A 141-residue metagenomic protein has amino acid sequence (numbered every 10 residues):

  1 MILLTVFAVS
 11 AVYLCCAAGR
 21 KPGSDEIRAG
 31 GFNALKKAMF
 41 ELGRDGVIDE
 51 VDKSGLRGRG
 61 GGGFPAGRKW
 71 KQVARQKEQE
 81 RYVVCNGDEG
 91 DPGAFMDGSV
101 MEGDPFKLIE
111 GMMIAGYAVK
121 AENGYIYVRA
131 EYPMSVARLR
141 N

Functional and structural regions predicted by a protein language model:
M1-N141: Feature of Fe-S/electron-transfer and energy-metabolism proteins that preferentially highlights extended coupling
